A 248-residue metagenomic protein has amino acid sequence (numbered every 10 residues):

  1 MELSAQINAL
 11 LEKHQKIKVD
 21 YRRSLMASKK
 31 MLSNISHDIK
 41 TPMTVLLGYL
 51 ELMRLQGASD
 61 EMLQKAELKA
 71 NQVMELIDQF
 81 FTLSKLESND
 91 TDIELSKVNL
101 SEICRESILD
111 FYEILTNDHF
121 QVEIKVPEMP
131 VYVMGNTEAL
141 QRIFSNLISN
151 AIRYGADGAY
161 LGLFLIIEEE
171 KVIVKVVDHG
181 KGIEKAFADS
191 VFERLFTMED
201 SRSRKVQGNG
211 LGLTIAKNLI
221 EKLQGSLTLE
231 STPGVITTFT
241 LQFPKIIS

Functional and structural regions predicted by a protein language model:
M1-M31, I39, Y49-L55, N71 (+12 more regions): Membrane-proximal HAMP signal-relay module
S88-I93, Y132-G135: Conserved micro-motifs of the catalytic ATP-binding
E94-L109: A conserved beta-strand-to-alpha-helix junction within the catalytic ATP-binding
S96-K97, Q121-V131: Conserved catalytic submotifs in the C-terminal HATPase_c
A151-I152: Short helix-loop "hinge" at the ATP-lid/N-box region of the Bergerat-fold HATPase_c
G158-E170: Short beta-strand/loop element within the Bergerat-fold HATPase_c
D178: Acidic ATP/Mg2+-coordinating residue in the GHKL
K181-G182: Glycine-rich G1-box
